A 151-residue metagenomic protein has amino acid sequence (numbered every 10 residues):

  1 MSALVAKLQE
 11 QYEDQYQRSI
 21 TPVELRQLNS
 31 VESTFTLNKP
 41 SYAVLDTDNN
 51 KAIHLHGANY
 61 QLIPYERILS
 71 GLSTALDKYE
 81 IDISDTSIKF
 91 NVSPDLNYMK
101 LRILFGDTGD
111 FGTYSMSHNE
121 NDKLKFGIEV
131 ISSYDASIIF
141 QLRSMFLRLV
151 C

Functional and structural regions predicted by a protein language model:
M1-S73: Feature for intrinsically disordered/low-complexity regulatory segments and propeptides
G71, L76-C151: Intrinsic disorder/low-complexity polar-acidic segments
